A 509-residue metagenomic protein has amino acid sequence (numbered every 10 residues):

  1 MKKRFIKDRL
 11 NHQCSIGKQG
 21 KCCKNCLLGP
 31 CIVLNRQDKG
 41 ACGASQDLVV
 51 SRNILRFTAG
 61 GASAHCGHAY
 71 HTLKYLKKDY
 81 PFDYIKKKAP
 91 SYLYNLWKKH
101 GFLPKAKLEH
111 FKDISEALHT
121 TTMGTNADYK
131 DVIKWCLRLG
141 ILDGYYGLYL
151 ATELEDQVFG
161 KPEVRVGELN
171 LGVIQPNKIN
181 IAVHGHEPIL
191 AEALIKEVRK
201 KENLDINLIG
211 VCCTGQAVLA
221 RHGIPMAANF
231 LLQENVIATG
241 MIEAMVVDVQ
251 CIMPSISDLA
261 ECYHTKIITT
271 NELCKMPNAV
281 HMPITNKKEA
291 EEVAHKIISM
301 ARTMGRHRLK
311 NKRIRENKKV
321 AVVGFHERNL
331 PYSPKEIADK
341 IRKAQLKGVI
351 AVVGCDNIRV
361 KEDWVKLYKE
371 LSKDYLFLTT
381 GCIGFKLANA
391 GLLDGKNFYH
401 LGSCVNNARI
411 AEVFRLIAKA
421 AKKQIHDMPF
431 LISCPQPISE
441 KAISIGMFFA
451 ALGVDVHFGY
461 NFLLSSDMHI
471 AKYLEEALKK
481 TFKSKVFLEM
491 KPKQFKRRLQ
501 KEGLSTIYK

Functional and structural regions predicted by a protein language model:
K2-K509: Anaerobic metallocofactor- and corrinoid-dependent redox/one-carbon enzyme cores, especially those from methanogenesis
